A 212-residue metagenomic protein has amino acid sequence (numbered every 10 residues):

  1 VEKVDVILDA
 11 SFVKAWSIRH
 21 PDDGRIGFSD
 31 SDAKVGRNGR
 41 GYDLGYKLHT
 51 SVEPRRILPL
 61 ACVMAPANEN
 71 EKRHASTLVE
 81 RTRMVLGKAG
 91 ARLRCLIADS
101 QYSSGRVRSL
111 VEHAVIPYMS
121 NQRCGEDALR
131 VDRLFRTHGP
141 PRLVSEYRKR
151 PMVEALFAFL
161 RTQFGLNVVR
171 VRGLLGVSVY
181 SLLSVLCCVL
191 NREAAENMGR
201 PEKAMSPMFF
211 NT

Functional and structural regions predicted by a protein language model:
V1-L110, L183: Polybasic low-complexity intrinsically disordered regions
S100-R170, L175: Helix-centered, glycine/charged polyanion-binding patches within enzymatic domains that contact phosphate-containing
R133-P140, T162-Q163, N167-R170, N191-T212: A short, flexible helix-boundary coil/loop motif
G173-S184: Membrane-interface transmembrane-helix boundary segments in multi-pass integral membrane proteins
L183, C187-N191: Short, amphipathic alpha-helical segments that act as regulatory/interfacial helices in nucleotide-processing proteins
